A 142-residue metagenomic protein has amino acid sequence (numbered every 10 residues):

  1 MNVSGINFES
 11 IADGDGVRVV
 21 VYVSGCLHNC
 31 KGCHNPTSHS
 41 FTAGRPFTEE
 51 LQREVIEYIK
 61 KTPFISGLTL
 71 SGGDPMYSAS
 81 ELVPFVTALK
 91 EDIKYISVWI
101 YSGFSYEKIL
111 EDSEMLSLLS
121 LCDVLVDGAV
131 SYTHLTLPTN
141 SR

Functional and structural regions predicted by a protein language model:
M1-S4, V17, N35-I100, F104-M115: Conserved Radical SAM active-site core
N2-N29: N-terminal pre-triad scaffold of radical SAM enzymes
N7, T69, D123-V126: Residues embedded in well-ordered beta-strands within globular domains across many folds
G32: Short, cysteine/histidine-rich loop/knuckle motifs that typically chelate Zn2+
D112-Y132: Structural recognition of alpha->loop->beta junctions
T133-T139: Conserved small/polar residues in nucleotide/adenosyl-binding loops
